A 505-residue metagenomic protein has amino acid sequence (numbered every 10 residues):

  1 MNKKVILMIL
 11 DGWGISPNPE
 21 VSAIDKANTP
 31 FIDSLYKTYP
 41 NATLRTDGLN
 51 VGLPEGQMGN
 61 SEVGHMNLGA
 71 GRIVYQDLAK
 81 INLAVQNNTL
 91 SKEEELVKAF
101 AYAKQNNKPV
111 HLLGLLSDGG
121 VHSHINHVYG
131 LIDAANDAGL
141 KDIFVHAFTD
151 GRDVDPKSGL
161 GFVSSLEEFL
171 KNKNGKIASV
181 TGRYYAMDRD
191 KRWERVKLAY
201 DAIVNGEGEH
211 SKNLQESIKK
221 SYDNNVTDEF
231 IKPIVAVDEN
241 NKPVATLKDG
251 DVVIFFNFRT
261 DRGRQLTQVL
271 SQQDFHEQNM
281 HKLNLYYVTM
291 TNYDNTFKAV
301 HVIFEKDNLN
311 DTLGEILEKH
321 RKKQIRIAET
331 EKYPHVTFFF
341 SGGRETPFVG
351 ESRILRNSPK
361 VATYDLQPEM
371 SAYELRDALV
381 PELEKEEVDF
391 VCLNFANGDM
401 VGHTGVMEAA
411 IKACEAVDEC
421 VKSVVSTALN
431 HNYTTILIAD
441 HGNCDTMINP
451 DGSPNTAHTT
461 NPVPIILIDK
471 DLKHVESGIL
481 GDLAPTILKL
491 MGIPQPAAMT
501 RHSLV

Functional and structural regions predicted by a protein language model:
M1-V505: Feature captures the catalytic ectodomains and active-site-proximal regions of enzymes that hydrolyze or transfer
